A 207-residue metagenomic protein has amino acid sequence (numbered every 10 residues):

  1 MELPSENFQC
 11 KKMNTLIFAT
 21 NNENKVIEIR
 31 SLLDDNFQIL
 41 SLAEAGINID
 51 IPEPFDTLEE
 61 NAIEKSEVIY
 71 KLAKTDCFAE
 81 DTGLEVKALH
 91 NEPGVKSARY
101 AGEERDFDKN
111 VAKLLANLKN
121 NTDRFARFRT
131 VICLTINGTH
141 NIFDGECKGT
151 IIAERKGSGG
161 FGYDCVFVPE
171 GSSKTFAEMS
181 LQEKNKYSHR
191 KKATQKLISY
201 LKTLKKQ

Functional and structural regions predicted by a protein language model:
N14-I17, E23-Q207: Anionic-ligand binding patches
